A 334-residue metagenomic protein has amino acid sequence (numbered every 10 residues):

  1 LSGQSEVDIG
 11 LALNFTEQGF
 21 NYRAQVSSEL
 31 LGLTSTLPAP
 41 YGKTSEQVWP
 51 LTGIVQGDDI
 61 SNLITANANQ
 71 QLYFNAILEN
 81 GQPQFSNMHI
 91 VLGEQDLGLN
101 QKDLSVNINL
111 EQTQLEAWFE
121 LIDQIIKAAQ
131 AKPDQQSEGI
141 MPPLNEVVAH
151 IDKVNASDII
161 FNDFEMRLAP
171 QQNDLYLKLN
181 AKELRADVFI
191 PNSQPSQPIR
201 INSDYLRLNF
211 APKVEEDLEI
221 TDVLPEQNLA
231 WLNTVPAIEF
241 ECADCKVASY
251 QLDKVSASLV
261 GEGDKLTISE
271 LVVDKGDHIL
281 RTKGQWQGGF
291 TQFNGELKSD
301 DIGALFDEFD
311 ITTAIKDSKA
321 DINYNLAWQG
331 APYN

Functional and structural regions predicted by a protein language model:
L1-A12, R23-T36, G42, H89-V91 (+5 more regions): Small-residue helix/turn framework positions
T16, S137-G139, V154-A156, N228 (+2 more regions): Outer-membrane beta-barrel proteins
Q18, I60, A68-A76, E94-G98 (+4 more regions): Solvent-exposed loop/turn segments connecting transmembrane beta-strands in outer-membrane beta-barrel proteins
K43-E46, T52-A131, I140-P143, A156-S157 (+1 more regions): Extended terminal
S61, D174-L177, K265-I268: Repeated loop/turn-to-beta-strand initiation elements of outer-membrane beta-barrel proteins
I125-G139, E215-Q227: Long, charged amphipathic helices and adjacent flexible linkers at domain junctions
I140-E165, P170-Q172, L232-V247: C-terminal accessory/binding modules appended to enzymatic or scaffolding proteins
